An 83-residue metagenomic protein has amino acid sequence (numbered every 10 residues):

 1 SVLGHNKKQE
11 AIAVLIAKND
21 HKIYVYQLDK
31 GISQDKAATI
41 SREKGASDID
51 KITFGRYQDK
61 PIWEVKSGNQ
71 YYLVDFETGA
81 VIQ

Functional and structural regions predicted by a protein language model:
S1-L28, D35-Q83: Conserved histidines in hydrophobic membrane contexts and catalytic metal-binding motifs
